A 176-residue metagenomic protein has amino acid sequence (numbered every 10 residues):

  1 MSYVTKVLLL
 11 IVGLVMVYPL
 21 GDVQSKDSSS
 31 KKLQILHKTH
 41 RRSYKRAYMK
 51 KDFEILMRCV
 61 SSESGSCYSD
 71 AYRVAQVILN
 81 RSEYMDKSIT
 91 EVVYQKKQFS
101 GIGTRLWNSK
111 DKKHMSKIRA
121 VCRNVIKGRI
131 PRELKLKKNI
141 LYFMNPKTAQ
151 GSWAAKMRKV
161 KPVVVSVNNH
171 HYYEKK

Functional and structural regions predicted by a protein language model:
M1-S25: Classical Sec-dependent N-terminal signal peptides that target proteins to the secretory pathway
Q24-K32: Cleaved targeting-peptide boundary
K32-K176: Bacterial extracytoplasmic/cell-wall-associated proteins, especially those involved in peptidoglycan
